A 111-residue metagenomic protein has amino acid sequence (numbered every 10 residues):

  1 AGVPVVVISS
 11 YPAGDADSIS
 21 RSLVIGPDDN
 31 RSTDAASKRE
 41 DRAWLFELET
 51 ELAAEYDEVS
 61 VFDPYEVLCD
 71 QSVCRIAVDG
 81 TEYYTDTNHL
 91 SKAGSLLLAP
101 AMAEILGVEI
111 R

Functional and structural regions predicted by a protein language model:
A1-R111: Extracellular glycan-modifying ectodomains
